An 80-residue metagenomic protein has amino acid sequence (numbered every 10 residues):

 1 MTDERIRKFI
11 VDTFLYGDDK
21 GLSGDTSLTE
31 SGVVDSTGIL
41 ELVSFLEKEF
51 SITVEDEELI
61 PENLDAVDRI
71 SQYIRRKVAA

Functional and structural regions predicted by a protein language model:
M1-D19, Q72-A80: Thiotemplate assembly-line natural product biosynthesis machinery
F14-V33, S51-E58, V78: Phosphopantetheine carrier-protein modules
S36: Catalytic nucleophile serine of serine hydrolases, specifically the conserved "nucleophile elbow" pentapeptide
L40: Conserved catalytic core of two-component sensor histidine kinases
E57-A79: C-terminal structural segments of small proteins and small subunits
